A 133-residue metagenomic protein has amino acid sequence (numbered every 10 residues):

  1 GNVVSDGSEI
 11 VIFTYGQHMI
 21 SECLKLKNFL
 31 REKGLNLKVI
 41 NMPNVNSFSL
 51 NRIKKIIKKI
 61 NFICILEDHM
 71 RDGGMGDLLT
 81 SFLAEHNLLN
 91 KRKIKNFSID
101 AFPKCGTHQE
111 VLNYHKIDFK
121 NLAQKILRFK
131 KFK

Functional and structural regions predicted by a protein language model:
G1-K133: Thiamine diphosphate
